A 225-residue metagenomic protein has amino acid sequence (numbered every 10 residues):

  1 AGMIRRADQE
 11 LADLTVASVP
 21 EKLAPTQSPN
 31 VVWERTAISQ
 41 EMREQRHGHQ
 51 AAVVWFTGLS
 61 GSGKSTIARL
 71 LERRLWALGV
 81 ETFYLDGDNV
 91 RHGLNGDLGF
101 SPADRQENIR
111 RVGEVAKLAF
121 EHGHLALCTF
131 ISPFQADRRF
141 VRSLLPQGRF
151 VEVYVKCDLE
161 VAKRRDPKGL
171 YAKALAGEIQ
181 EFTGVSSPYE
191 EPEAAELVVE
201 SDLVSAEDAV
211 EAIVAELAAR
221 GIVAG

Functional and structural regions predicted by a protein language model:
A1-V53: Extreme N-terminal, non-catalytic leader segments that precede Walker-type/kinase nucleotide-binding cores
A51-V53, E81, L125-L127: Residue-level preference for the first positions of well-ordered beta-strands
F56: Hydrophobic anchor at the beta1->P-loop junction of P-loop NTPases
S60: The conserved Walker
K64: Conserved lysine of the Walker
R69-K117, E121: Conserved substrate/cofactor phosphate-moiety recognition/catalytic segment in nucleotide-dependent phosphotransferases
G93-F100, D104, A116-L175, E181: ATP-dependent NMP and nucleoside kinases share a basic, alpha-helical "lid"
K156-V214, A219-G225: Small-molecule kinase domains that catalyze NTP-dependent phosphoryl transfer to phosphate-bearing small molecules
